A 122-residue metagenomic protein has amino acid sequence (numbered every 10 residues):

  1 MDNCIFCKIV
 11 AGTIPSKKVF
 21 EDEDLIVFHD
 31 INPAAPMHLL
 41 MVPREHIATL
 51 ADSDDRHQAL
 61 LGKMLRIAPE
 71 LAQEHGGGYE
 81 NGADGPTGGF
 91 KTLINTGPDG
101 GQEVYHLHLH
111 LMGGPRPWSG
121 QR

Functional and structural regions predicted by a protein language model:
M1-R122: HIT superfamily nucleotide-processing domains
